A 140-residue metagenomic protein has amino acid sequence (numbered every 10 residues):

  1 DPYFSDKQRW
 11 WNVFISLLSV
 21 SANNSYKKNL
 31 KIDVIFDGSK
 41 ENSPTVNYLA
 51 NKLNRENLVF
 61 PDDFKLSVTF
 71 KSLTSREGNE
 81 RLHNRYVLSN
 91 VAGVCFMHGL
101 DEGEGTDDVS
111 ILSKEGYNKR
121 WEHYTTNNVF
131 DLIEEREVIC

Functional and structural regions predicted by a protein language model:
D1-D6: Surface-exposed cleft-lining segments at the edges of enzyme active sites
Q8-C140: PLD/PLD-like phosphodiesterase catalytic module centered on the HKD motif
